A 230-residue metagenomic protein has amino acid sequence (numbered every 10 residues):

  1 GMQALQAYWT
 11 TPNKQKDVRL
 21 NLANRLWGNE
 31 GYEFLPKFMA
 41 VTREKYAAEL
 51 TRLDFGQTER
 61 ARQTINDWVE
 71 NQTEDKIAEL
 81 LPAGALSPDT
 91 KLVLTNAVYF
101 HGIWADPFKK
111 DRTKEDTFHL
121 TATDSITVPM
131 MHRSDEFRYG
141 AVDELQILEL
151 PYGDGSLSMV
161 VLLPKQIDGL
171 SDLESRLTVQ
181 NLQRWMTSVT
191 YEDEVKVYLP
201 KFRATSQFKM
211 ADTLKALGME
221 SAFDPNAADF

Functional and structural regions predicted by a protein language model:
A4-I167, T187-F230: Non-catalytic, conformational "gating/processing" segments within enzyme and secreted inhibitor domains
F108-E115, D172-Q180: Short Gly/aromatic-enriched secondary-structure transition segments
V179-L182, L214: C-terminal, non-catalytic macromolecule-binding modules
